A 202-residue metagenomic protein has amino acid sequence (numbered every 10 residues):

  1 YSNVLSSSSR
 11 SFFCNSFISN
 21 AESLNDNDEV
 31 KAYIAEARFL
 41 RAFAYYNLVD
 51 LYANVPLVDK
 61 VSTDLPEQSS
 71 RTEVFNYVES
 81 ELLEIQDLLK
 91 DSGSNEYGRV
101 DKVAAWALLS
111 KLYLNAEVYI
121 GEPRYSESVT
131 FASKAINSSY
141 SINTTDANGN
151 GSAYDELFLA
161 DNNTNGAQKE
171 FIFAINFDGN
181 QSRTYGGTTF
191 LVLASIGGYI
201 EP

Functional and structural regions predicted by a protein language model:
Y1, L83-E84, R99, V103-P202: An aromatic- and glycine-enriched ligand-binding surface/loop that stacks and positions planar moieties
Y1-Y52, D64-E73, L82-Y97: Conserved, well-structured interaction surfaces
I18, E36, P56-V58, V74-Y77 (+3 more regions): Structural recognition of the beta-strand scaffold that forms the well-ordered cores of secreted hydrolase catalytic
V49-L51, P56, G93, L112-E122: Short coil/turn linking the two alpha-helices of tandem helical-hairpin repeats
A53-V61, Q86-E96, I142-Y154: Glycine- and aromatic-rich loop/turn segments at beta-sheet edges
N54-T72, Y119-S126: Short coil/linker segments at helix-helix boundaries
